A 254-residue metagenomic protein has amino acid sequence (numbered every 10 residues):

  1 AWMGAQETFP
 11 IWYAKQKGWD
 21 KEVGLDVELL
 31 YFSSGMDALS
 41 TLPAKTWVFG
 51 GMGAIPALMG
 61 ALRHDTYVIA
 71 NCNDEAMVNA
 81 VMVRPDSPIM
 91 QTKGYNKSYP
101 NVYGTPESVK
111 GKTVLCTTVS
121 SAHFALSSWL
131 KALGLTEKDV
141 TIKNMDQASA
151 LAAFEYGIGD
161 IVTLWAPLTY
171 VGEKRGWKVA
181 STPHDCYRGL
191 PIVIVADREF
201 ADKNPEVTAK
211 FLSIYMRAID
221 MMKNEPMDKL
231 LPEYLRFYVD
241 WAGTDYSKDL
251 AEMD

Functional and structural regions predicted by a protein language model:
A1-E137, T141-N144, D160-A166, T182 (+1 more regions): Short, glycine-/small- and polar/acidic-enriched structural segments that line small-molecule recognition paths
Q6-E7, N73-V81, E173-N204, L212: Periplasmic-binding protein-like
K15, L42, A61, F154 (+2 more regions): Hydrophobic residues in alpha-helical segments
N144, L151-Y156, V171-R175, V179 (+3 more regions): A residue-level marker of the well-folded mature domains of exported/periplasmic proteins
D202-D254: Secondary-structure end/capping motifs
